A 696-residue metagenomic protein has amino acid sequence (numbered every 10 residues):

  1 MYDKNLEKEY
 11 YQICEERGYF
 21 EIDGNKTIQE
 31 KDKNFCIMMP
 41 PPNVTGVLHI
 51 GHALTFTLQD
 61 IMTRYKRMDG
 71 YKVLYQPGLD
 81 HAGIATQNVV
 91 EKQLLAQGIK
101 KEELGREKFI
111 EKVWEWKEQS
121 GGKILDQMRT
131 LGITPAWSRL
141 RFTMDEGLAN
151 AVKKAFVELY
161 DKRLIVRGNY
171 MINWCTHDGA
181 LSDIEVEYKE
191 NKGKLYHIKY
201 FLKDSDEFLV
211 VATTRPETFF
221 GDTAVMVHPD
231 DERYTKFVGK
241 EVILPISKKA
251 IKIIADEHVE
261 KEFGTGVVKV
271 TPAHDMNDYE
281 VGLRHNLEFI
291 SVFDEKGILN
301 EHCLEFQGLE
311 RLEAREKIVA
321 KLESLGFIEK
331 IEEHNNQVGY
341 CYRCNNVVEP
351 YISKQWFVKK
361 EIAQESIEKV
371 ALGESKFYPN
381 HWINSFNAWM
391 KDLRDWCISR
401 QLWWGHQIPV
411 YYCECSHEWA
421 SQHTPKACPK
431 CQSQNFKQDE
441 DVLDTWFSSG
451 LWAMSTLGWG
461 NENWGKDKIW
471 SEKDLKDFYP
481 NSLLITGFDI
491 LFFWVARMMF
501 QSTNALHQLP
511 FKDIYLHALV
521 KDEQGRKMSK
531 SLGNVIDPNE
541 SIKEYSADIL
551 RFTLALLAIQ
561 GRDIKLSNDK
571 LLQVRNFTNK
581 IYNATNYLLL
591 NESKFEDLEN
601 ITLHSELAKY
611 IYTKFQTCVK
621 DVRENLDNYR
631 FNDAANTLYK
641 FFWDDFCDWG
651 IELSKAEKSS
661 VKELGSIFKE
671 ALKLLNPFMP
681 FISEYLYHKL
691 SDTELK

Functional and structural regions predicted by a protein language model:
M1-D230, T271-R284, E288-C303, L322 (+8 more regions): N-terminal, positively charged nucleic-acid-binding surface of large information/translation enzymes
P40-P77, K92-L94, E185-F201, G266-V268 (+8 more regions): Conserved active-site neighborhood of enzyme catalytic/cofactor-binding cores
K72, T214, I243-F293, N539 (+1 more regions): Short, acidic loop-beta-alpha module within alpha/beta folds
G78-H81, F109-W114, S138-A149, M171-W174 (+8 more regions): Conserved short loop/turn motifs at secondary-structure junctions
D178, S247, C344-N345, E414-E418 (+1 more regions): Short Cys/His-rich metal-coordination motifs, predominantly Zn2+-binding knuckles/fingers
Y196-Y200, K240-I246: Short conserved beta-strand and strand-loop elements enriched in small hydrophobics with frequent Asp/Gly
T235-G239, E305-E316: A glycine-biased structural micro-motif
V622, L626-D633: Short helix-adjacent coil turns
